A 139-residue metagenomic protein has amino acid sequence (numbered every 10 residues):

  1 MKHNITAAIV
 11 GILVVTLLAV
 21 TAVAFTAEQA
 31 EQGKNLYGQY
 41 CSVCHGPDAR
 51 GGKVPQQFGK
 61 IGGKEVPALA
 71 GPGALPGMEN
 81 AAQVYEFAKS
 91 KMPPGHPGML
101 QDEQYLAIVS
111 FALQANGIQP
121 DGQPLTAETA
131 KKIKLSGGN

Functional and structural regions predicted by a protein language model:
M1-T6: Positively charged n-region of N-terminal signal peptides that target proteins for export
I9-V20: Bacterial N-terminal signal peptides
V20-L36, G52-K53: Electrostatic cytochrome c docking/interface patches
E31-Q39, G77, D102: Sequence context surrounding c-type heme c attachment/ligation sites in exported
G33, Y37-D48, I108, A112: The canonical Cys-X-X-Cys-His
A49-E86: Gly/Gly-Pro-rich "capping" loops immediately C-terminal to redox-active cysteine motifs in periplasmic/lumenal
M78-K89, D102, L106-S110: An amphipathic alpha-helix signature
P97-N139: Flexible coil segments in periplasmic/lumen-exposed cytochrome c-class electron-transfer proteins
